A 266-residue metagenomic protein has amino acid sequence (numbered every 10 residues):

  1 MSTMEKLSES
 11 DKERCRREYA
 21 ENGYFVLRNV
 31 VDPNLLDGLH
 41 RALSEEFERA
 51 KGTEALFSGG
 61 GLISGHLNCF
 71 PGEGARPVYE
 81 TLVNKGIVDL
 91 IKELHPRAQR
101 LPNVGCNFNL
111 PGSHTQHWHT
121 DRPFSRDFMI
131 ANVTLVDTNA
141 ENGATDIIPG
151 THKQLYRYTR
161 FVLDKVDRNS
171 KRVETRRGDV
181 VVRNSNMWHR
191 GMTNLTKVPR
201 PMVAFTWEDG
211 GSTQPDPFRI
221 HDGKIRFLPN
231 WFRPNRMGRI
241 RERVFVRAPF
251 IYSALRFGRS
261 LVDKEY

Functional and structural regions predicted by a protein language model:
M1-N22, R28-W118, S125: Non-heme Fe(II)-dependent double-stranded beta-helix
T53, M187, M192-Y266: Non-heme Fe(II)/2-oxoglutarate
A75-E80, R168-K171, R190-M192: Active-site rim elements
V83, I148, R183: A conserved hydrophobic position in a structured secondary element of the catalytic/binding core that shapes
V104-C106, A131-V133, V203-W207: A structural signal for short, well-ordered beta-strand segments
P111-E174, S212-G223: Catalytic core of non-heme Fe(II) oxygenases with the double-stranded beta-helix
T175-H189: Conserved metal-binding segment of the jelly-roll/cupin
